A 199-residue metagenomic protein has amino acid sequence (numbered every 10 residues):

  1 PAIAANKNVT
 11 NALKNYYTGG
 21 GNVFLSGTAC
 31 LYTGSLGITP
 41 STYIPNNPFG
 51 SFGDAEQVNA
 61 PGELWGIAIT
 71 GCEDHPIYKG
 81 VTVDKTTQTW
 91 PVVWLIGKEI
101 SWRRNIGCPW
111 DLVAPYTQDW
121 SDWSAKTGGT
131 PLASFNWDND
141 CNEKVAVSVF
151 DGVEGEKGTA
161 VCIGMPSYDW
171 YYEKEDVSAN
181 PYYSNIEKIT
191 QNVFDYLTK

Functional and structural regions predicted by a protein language model:
P1, L25-L31, F135-W137, I163-Y168: Active-site-proximal beta-strand/loop segments in catalytic clefts of secreted hydrolases
P1, V9-A12, I186-V193: Stable alpha-helical elements in mature extracytoplasmic
A2-R103: A glycine-rich, often tryptophan-bearing local segment used as a flexible ligand/cofactor-contacting loop or short
P48-V58, A125-T130, N136-K199: Extracellular ligand-binding/catalytic regions of CAZymes and related secreted enzymes and adhesion modules
D84-K85, P115, G128: A detector of low-complexity, intrinsically disordered, Ser/Thr/Gly/Pro/Ala-rich segments
R104-Q118, D122: ATP/pyrophosphate-binding catalytic subdomain of soluble kinases
